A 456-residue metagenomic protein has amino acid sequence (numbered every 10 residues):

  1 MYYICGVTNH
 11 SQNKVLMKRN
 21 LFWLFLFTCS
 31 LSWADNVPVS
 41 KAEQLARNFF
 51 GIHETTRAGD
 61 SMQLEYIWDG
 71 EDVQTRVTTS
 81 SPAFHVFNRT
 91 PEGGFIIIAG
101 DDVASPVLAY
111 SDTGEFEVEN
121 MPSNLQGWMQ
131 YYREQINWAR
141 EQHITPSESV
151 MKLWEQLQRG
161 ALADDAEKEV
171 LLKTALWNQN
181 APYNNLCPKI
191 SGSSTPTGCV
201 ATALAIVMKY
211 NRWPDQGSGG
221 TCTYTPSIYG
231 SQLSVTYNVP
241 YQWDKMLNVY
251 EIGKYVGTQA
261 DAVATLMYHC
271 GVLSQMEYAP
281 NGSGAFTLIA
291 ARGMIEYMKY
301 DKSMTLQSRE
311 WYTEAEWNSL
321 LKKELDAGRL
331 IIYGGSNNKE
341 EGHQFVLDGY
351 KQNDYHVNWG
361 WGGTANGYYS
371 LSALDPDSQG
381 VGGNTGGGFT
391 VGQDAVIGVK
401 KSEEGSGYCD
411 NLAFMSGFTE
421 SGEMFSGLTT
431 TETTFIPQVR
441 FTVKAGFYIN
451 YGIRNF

Functional and structural regions predicted by a protein language model:
M1-S40, H269-V272, A279-P280, M294: Bacterial Sec-dependent N-terminal signal peptides
V37-V73, V77-S80, I96, V103-L176 (+3 more regions): Cys-His-centered catalytic/binding microenvironment captured across papain-like cysteine peptidases and homologous
A42, T195, V200-V207, A290-M294 (+2 more regions): Stable alpha-helical elements in mature extracytoplasmic
N48-H53, D101, T113, T202-P214 (+2 more regions): Structured segments of extracytoplasmic/periplasmic soluble domains in secreted or envelope-associated proteins
A58-S61, W213-Y224, S303-E310: Surface-exposed patches in mature extracellular/periplasmic domains of secreted proteins
W68-G93, R292, E296-N358: Active-site-adjacent substructure of cysteine-protease-like catalytic cores
G93, A104, I206, P214-D215 (+4 more regions): Solvent-exposed loop/turn segments at secondary-structure junctions within structured extracellular/periplasmic domains
V107, S111-S283: Active-site-adjacent structural segments surrounding the nucleophilic cysteine of cysteine proteases and isopeptidases
